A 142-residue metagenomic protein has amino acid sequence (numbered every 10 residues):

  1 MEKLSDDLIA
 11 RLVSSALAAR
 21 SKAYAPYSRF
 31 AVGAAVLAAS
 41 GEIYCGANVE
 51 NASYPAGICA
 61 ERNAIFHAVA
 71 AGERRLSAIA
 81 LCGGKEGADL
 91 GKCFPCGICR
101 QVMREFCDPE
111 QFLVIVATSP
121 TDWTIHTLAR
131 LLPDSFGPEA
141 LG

Functional and structural regions predicted by a protein language model:
M1-R11, G142: Short, low-complexity, intrinsically disordered N-terminal peptides in bacterial proteins
A10-A25: Short, basic/aromatic recognition patches
A16, A34-A35, A64, A68: Small-residue (primarily alanine) positions within well-ordered alpha-helices, especially packing/interaction faces
S28-R29, I58: Short glycine/proline-enriched turns and hinge-like loops at secondary-structure junctions
R29-A38: Short beta-strand scaffold segments in enzyme catalytic cores
C45-A140: Zn2+-dependent cytidine deaminase-like catalytic core
